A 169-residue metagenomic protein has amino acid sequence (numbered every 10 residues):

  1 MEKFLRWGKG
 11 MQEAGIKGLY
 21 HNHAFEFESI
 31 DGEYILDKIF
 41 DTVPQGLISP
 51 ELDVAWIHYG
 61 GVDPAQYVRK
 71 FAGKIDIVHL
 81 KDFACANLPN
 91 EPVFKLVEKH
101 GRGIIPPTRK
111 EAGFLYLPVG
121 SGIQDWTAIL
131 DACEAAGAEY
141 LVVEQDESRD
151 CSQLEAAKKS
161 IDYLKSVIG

Functional and structural regions predicted by a protein language model:
M1-P50, K70, L154-E155: Active-site acidic/histidine proton-transfer and metal-coordination neighborhood in alpha/beta enzyme cores
G18, D53, V78, V119 (+3 more regions): Conserved, mostly hydrophobic/aromatic
Y20-A24, P50-W56, L80-D82, V143-Q145: A cross-domain feature marking catalytic cores of carbohydrate-active enzymes and several ubiquitous metabolic/repair
S29-E33, H58-A138, S148-E155: Gly/Pro-rich active-site loop or hairpin
K38-T42, I129-A132, Y163-V167: A generic secondary-structure signal
C151-G169: C-terminal helical cap(s) of enzyme catalytic domains, especially alpha/beta-barrels
